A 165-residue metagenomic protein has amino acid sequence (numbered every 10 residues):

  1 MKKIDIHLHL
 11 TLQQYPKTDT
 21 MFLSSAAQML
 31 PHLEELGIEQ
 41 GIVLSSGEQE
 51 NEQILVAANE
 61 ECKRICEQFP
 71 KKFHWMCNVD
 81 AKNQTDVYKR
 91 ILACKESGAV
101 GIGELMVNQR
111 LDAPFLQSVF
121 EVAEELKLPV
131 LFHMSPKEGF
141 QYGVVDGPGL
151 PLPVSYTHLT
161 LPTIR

Functional and structural regions predicted by a protein language model:
M1-E60: An N-terminally biased module of ancient metal coordination in phosphate/nucleic-acid-related enzymes
K3-D5, P129, V154: A composition/secondary-structure signal for short, hydrophobic, low-basic-content segments with alpha-helix propensity
H7-H9, L105, H133, H158: Histidine-centered active-site/metal-ligand motif
T11-Q13, G139, I164: Conserved protein kinase catalytic core
L36-E39, Q68-K72, L159: A structural motif corresponding to the C-terminal end of an alpha-helix and its immediate exit/capping segment
Q53-D146: Active-site gating/metal-coordination segments in enzymes
G147-L152: Conserved N-terminal glycine/acidic-rich loop preference
T157-T163: Conserved small/polar residues in nucleotide/adenosyl-binding loops
